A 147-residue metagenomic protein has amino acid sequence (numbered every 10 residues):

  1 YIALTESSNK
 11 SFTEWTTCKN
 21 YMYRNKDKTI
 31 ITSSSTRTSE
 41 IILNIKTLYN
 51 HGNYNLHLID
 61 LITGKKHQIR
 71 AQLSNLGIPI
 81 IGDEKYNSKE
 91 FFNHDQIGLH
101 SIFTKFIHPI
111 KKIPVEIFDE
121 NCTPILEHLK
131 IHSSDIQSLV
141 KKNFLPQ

Functional and structural regions predicted by a protein language model:
Y1-Q147: RNA pseudouridine synthases
